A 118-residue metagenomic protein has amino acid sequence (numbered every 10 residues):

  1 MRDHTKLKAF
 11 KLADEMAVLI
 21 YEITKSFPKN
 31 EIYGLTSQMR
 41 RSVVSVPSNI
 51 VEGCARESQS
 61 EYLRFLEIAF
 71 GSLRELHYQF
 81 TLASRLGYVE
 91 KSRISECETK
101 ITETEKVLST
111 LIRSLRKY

Functional and structural regions predicted by a protein language model:
M1-Y118: Short, C-terminally biased terminal segments at protein or domain edges
